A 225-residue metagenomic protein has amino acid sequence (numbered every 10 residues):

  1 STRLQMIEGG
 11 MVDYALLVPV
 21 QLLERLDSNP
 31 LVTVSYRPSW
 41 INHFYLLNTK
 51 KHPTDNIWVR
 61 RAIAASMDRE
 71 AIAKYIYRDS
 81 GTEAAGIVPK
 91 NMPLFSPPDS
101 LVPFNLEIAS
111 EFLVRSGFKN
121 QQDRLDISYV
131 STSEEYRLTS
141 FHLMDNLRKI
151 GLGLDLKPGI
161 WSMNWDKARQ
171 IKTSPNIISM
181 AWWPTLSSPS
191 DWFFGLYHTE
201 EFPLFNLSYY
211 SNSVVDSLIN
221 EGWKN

Functional and structural regions predicted by a protein language model:
S1-K51: Extracellular/periplasmic solute-recognition and catalytic clefts
T2-M11, S28-N29, W58, F141-I150 (+1 more regions): Short helices/loops that flank or line small-molecule/ion binding pockets
I7, L47, I63, L113 (+4 more regions): Residue-level signal for nonpolar/aromatic packing positions in well-ordered secondary structure
L16-L22, R69, V88, I160 (+1 more regions): Beta->alpha turn/N-cap motifs
T33-L47, N91, T199-S217: Periplasmic-binding protein-like
S35, D55-I150, Y209-S211, D216: Append "and occasionally in soluble cytosolic enzymes with long acidic Gly/Pro-rich linkers
R148-H198: Periplasmic binding protein-like
D155-W165, W192-N225: Extracytoplasmic/peripheral linker and loop segments enriched in polar/acidic and small residues with frequent Thr/Pro
